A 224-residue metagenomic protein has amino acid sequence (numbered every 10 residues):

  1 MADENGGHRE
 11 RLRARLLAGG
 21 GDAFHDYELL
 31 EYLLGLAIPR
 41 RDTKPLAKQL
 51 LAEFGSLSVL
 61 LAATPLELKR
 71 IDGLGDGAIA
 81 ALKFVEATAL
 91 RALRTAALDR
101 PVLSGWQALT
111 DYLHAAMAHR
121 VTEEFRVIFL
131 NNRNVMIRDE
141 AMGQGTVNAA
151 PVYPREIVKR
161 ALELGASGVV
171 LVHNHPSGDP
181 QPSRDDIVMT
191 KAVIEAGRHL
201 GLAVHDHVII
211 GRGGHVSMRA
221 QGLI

Functional and structural regions predicted by a protein language model:
M1-L36: Charged, compositionally biased N-terminal leader segments and the immediate start of the first structured element
G21, S56-I71: A short amphipathic alpha-helix within small helical-bundle interaction modules
A89-L109, L113: Long, charged amphipathic helices and adjacent flexible linkers at domain junctions
Q144-P182: Short HxH-centered metal-ligating active-site micro-motif
K191-I224: Divalent-metal-activated hydrolytic enzyme cores
